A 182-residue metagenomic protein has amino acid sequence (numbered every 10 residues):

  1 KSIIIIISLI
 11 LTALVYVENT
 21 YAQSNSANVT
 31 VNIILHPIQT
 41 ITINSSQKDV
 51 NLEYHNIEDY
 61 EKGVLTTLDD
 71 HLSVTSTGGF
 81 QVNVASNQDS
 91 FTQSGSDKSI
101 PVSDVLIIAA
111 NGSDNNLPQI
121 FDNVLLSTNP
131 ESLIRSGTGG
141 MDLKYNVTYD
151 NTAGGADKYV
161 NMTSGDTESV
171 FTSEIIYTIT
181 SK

Functional and structural regions predicted by a protein language model:
K1-I7: Bacterial N-terminal signal peptides that target proteins for export
L11-T20: C-terminal segment of classical bacterial N-terminal signal peptides
Y21-N115, E131-K182: N-terminal small/polar-rich segments of proteins
I120-S127: Active-site-proximal mixed secondary-structure blocks
